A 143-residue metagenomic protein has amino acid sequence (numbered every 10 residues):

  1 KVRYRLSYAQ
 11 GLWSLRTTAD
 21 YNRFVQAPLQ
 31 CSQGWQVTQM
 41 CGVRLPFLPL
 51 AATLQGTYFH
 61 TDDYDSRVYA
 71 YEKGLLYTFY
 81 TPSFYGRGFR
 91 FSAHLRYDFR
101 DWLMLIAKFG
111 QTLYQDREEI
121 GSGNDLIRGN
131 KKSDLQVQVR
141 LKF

Functional and structural regions predicted by a protein language model:
K1-F143: Exposed, low-structure sequence patches enriched in small/polar residues
